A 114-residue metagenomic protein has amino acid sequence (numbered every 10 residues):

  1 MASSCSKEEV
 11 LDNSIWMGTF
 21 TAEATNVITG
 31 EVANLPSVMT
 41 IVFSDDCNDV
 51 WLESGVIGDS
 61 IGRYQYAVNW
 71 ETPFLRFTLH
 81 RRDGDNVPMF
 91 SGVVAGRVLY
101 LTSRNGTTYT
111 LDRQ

Functional and structural regions predicted by a protein language model:
A2-S4: C-terminal motif of bacterial Sec signal peptides marking the signal peptidase cleavage site
K7: Short, conserved catalytic or interaction motifs in soluble domains
L11-L35, Y64-V68: Tryptophan-anchored aromatic micro-motifs
I15, V98-Y100: Discrete beta-strand positions within long extracellular beta-solenoid architectures
N26, S44-R97, R104: Contiguous, well-ordered beta-strand patches that form the walls/edges of small beta-barrel/beta-sandwich domains
S103-Q114: Short, low-complexity, Pro/Ser/Thr/Gly-rich segments in the mature regions of secreted, periplasmic
